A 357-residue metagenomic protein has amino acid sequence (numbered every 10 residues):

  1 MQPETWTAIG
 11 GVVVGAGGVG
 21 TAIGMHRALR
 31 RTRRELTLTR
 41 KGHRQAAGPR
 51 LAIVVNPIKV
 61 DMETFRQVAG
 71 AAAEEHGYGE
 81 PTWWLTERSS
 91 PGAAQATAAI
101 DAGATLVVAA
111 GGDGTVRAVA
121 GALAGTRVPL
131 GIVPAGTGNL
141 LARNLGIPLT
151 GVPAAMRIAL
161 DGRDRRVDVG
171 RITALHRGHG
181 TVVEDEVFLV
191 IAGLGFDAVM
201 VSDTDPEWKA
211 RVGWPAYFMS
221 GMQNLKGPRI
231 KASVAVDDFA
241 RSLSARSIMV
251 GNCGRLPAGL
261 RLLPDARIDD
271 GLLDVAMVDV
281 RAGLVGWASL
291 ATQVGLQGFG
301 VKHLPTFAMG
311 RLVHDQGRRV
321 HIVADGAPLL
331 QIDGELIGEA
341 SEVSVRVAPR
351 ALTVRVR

Functional and structural regions predicted by a protein language model:
M1-V107: ATP/NTP phosphate-donor binding region
Q2-H26, V236, R241, R267 (+1 more regions): ATP/nucleoside-binding phosphotransfer catalytic cores, i.e., glycine-rich phosphate-binding loops
P57, A110-G112, V133-G136, N252: Glycine-rich beta-strand-to-loop/alpha-helix junction loops that act as flexible
T86, A124-P129, V133-S247: Catalytic core of DAGKc-family lipid kinases
G92, G114-V119, L140-L141, V167: Short glycine/serine/threonine-rich phosphate/pyrophosphate-binding segments that cradle anionic phosphate groups
T105-T126: Conserved beta-strand-loop-alpha-helix hinge of the TIR/SEFIR fold
G193, D197, M249-P264, L336: Glycine-rich phosphate/pyrophosphate-binding beta-alpha loops
W208-P215, A258-G259, P264-V285: Gly/Ser/Thr-rich active-site loops/lids in small-molecule metabolic enzymes that frequently grip phosphoryl groups
